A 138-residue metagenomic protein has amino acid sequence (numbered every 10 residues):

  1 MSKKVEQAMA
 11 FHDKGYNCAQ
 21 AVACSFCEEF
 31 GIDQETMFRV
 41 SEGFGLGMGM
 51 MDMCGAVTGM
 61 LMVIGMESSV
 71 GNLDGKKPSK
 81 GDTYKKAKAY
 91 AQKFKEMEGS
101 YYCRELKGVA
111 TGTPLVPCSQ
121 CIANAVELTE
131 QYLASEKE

Functional and structural regions predicted by a protein language model:
M1-E29: Active-site-proximal helix-loop elements at catalytic-domain edges
E6-D13, G43-D52, V109-L115: A short glycine/serine-rich beta->alpha loop
A21, T58-M66, G99-Y101: Mg2+-dependent prenyl diphosphate-binding active-site environment of isoprenoid biosynthetic enzymes
A23-E42, E96-C103: Acidic-glycine-rich active-site phosphate/pyrophosphate-binding loop
C24-E28, M62-S69, E127-Q131: Short glycine/serine- and small hydrophobic-enriched flexible loop segments
E29-R39, M66-K86: Phosphate-handling active-site elements
M48-M62: Conserved phosphate/anionic-ligand binding catalytic regions in large, soluble enzymes, centered on
P78-E138: C-terminal binding/interaction regions
